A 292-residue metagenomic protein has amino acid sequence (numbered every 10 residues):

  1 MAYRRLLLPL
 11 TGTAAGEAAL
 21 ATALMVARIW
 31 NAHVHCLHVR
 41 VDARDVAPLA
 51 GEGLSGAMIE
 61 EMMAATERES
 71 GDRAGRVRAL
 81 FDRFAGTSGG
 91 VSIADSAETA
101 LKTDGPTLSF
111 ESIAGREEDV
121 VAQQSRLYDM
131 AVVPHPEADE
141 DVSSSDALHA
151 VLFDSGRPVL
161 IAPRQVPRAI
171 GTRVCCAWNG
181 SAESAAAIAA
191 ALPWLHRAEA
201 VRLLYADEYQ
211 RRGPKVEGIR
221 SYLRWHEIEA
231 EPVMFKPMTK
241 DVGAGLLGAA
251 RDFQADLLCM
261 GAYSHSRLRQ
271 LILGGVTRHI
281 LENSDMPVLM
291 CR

Functional and structural regions predicted by a protein language model:
M1, V41-R44, E52, A79-A131 (+4 more regions): Structural beta-alpha unit
M1-M62, D154-R157, R164-P237: Small/aliphatic-rich secondary-structure junction motif
H38, H135, G261-Y263, R292: Short secondary-structure boundary segments
M58-G75: A short acidic, glycine-rich active-site loop that binds or catalyzes chemistry on phosphate/adenosine moieties
P134-P136, P158-R164, V288-R292: Short beta-strand elements of ligand-binding domains
D139-S145, R267-I272: Glycine/threonine-rich flexible loop motifs
S145-A147, E217, L247, I272-T277: Charged helix-capping and loop-helix junction motifs
